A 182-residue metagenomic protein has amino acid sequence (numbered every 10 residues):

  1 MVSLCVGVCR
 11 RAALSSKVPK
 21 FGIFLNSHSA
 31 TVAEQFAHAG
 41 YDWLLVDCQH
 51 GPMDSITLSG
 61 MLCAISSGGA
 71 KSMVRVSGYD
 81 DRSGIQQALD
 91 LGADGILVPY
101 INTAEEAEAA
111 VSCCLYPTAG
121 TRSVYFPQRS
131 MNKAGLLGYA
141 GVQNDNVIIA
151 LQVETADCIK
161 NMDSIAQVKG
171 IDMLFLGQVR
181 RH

Functional and structural regions predicted by a protein language model:
M1-H182: Expand to "…catalyze enediolate/carbanion chemistry for C-C bond making/breaking, isomerization, decarboxylation
